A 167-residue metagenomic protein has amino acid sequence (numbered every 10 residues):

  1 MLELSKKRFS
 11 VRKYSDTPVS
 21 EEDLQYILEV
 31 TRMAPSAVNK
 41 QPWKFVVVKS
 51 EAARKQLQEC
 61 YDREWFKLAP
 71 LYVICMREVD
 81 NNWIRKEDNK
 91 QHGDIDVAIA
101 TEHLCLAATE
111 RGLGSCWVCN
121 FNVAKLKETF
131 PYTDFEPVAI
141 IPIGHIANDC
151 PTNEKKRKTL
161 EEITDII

Functional and structural regions predicted by a protein language model:
E3-P18, D23, N81, A139-I167: C-terminal helix-cap and adjacent tail motif
L4, Q56-L57, L126-T129: Residues that scaffold the ATP/ADP-binding catalytic core of kinase and kinase-like folds
D23, L28-E29, M33-A100: Glycine/small-residue-rich phosphate/adenosyl-binding loop
T31, V73, D88-T129, I141: Small-aliphatic-rich amphipathic alpha-helix that forms the alpha element of a beta-alpha
Q41, G114-W117, E136-P137: A short coil-to-beta-strand element that immediately follows conserved catalytic motifs
E64, T133-F135: Short, hinge-like loop/turn segments at secondary-structure boundaries
V79-D80, F121-A124, A147: Acidic, glycine-rich active-site loops and adjacent beta-strand->loop/helix elements that engage anionic groups
K127-T133, P151-E154: Short proline/glycine-enriched turn/loop segments at secondary-structure junctions
